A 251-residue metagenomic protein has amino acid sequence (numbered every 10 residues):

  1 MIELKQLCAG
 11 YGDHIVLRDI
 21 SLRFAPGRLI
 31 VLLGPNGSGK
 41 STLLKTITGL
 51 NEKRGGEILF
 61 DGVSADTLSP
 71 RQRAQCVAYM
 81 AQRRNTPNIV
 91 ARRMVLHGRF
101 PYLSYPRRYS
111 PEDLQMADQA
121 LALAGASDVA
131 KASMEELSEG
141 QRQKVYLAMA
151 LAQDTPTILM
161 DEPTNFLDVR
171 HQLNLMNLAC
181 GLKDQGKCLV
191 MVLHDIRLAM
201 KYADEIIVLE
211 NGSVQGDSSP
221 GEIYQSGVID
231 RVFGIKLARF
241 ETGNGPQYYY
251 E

Functional and structural regions predicted by a protein language model:
I2, L17-D19: Conserved structural motif at the start of ABC-family nucleotide-binding domains
L33-P35: The feature captures the beta-strand-to-loop junction immediately N-terminal to the Walker
T48: Helix-to-loop junction immediately C-terminal to a conserved catalytic motif
G56-S64, R73: Conserved ABC transporter NBD signature motif
L96, P111-V129: Conserved ABC ATPase "signature" region
R108, S133-L137: Conserved ABC ATPase signature
I158-E162: Catalytic Walker B motif of ABC-type/P-loop ATPase nucleotide-binding domains
